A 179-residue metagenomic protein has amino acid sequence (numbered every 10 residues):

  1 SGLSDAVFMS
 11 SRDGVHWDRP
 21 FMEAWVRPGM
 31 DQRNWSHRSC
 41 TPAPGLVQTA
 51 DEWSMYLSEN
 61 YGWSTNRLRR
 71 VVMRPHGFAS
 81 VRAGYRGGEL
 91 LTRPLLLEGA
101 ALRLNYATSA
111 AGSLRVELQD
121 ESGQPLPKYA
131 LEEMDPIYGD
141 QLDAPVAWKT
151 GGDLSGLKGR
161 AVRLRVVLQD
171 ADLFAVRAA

Functional and structural regions predicted by a protein language model:
S1-A179: Carbohydrate-active catalytic/glycan-binding domains of CAZyme proteins, especially the secreted or lumenal ectodomains
